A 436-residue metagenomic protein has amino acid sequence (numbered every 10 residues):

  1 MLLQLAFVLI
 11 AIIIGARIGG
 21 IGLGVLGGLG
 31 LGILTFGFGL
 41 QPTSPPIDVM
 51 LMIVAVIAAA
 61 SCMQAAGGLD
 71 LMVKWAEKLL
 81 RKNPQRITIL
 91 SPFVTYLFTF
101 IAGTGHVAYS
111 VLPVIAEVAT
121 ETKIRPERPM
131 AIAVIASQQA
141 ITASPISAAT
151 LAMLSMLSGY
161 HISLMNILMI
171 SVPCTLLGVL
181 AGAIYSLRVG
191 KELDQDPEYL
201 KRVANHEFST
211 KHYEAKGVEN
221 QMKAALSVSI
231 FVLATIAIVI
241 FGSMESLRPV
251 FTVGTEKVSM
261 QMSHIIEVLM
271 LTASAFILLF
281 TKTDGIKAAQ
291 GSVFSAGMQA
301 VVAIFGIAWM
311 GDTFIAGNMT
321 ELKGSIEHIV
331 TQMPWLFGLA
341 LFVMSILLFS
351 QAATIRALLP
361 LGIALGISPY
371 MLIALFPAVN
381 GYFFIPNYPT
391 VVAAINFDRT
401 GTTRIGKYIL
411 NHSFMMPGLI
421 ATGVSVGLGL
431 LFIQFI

Functional and structural regions predicted by a protein language model:
M1-A60, P197-D312, M416-I436: Hydrophobic transmembrane alpha-helices of multi-pass small-molecule transporters
I10, I14-A16, L26-F36, L40-I124 (+3 more regions): Membrane-embedded alpha-helical segments and adjacent helix-loop junctions characteristic of multi-pass solute
D48-I57, I167-G182, K257-M270, M371-I385: Alpha-helical transmembrane segments
I57-S61, S91-V107, I132-S144, S171-A181 (+4 more regions): Helix-loop-helix module between adjacent transmembrane segments
E117-L226, S368-A378, A393-I436: Membrane-core helix-loop-helix motifs of multi-pass transport proteins
P145-M156, G242-F251, M310, F314-M319 (+1 more regions): Membrane-helix interface motif
S155-M156, P249-V258, K323-I329: Membrane-interfacial helical/loop segments at transmembrane boundaries in membrane proteins
Q351-A353, P386, V391-N396: Terminal transmembrane helical module of multi-pass membrane proteins
